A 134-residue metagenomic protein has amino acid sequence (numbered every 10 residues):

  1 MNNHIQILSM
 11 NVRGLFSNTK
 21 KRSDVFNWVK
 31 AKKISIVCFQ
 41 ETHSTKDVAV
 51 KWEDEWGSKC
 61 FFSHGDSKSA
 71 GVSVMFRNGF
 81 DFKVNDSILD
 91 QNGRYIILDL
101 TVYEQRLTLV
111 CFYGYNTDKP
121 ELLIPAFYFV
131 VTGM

Functional and structural regions predicted by a protein language model:
M1-M134: A shared catalytic/ligand-binding motif for oxyanion handling
